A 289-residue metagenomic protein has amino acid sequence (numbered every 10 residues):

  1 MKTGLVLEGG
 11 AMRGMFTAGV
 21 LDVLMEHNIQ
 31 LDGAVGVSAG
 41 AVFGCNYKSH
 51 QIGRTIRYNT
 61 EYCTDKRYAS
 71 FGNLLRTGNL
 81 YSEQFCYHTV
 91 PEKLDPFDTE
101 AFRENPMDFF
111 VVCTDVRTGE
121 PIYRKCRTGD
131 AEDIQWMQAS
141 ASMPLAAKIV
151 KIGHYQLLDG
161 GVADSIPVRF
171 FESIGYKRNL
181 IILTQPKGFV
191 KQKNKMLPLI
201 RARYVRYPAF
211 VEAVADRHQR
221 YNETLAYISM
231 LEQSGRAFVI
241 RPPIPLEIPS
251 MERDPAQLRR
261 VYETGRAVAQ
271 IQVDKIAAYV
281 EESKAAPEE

Functional and structural regions predicted by a protein language model:
M1-V37, C45-E289: Patatin-like phospholipase
